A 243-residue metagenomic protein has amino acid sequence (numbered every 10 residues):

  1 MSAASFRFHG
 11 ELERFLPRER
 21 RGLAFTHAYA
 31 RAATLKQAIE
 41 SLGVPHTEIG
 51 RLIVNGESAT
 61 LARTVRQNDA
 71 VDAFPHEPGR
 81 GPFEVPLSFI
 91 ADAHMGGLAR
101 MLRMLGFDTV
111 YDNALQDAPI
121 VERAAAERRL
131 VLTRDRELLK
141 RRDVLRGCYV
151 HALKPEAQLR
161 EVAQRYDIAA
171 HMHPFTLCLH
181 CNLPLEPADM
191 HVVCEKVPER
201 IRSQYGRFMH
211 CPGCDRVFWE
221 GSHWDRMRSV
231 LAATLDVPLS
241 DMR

Functional and structural regions predicted by a protein language model:
M1-S88: Ubiquitin-like/PB1-type beta-grasp interaction modules and other compact soluble beta-rich domains
G10-E13, A93-G96, T133-L138: Short, polar loop motifs at secondary-structure junctions
A62, E195-R207: Short linker/helix segments within small regulatory modules
H76, P82-L105, D225-V230, P238-L239: Extended interfacial segments that mediate partner engagement and assembly in macromolecular machines
L115-R129, R136-L139: BRCT (BRCA1 C-terminal) domain core and associated BRCT-interaction motifs
F175, F208: Residues immediately within or flanking Cys/His clusters that coordinate Zn2+ in small zinc-binding modules
C178-C181, C211-C214: Short cysteine-rich clusters marking metal-coordination/redox-active sites
L183-M190, W219: Short functional micro-motifs and their immediate structural scaffolds
